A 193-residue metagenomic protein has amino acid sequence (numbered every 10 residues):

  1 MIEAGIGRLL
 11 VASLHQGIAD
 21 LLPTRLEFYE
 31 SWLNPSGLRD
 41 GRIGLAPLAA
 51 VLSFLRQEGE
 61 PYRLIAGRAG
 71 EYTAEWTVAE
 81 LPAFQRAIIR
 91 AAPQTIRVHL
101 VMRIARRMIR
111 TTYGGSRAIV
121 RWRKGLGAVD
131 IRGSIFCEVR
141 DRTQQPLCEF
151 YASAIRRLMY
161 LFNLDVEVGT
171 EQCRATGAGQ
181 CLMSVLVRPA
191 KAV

Functional and structural regions predicted by a protein language model:
M1-L126, I135-E149, E171-Q172, T176-Q180 (+1 more regions): N-terminal accessory segment detector
C148-N163: Active-site helix/loop of acyl-thioester processing domains in fatty-acid/polyketide metabolism, spanning hotdog-fold
M183: An acidic-aromatic pocket/loop used at catalytic or ligand-binding sites
